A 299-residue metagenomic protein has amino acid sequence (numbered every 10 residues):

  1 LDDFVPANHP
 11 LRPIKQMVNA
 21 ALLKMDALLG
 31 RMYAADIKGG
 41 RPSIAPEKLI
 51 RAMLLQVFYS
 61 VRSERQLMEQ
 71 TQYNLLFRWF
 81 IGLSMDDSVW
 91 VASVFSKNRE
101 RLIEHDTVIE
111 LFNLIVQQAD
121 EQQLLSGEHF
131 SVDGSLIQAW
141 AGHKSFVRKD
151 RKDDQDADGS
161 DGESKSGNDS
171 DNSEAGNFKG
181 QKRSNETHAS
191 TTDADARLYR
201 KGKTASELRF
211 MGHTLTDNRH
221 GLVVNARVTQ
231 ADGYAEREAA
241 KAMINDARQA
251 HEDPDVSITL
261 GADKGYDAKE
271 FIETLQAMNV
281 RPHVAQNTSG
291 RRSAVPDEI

Functional and structural regions predicted by a protein language model:
L1-D2, R151: Short, flexible loop/hinge motifs at secondary-structure junctions
F4, R12-L124, A139: Basic, low-complexity intrinsically disordered segments
H9: ER/Golgi luminal nucleotide-sugar-dependent glycosyltransferases, focusing on the catalytic module
Y33, S289-G290: Short linear loop/turn motifs
Q72, I81-V280, A285-N287: Polybasic low-complexity intrinsically disordered regions
N279, E298-I299: C-terminal structured "cap/appendage" subdomains that terminate the fold
R291-E298: Short, charged, surface-exposed secondary-structure boundary motifs
